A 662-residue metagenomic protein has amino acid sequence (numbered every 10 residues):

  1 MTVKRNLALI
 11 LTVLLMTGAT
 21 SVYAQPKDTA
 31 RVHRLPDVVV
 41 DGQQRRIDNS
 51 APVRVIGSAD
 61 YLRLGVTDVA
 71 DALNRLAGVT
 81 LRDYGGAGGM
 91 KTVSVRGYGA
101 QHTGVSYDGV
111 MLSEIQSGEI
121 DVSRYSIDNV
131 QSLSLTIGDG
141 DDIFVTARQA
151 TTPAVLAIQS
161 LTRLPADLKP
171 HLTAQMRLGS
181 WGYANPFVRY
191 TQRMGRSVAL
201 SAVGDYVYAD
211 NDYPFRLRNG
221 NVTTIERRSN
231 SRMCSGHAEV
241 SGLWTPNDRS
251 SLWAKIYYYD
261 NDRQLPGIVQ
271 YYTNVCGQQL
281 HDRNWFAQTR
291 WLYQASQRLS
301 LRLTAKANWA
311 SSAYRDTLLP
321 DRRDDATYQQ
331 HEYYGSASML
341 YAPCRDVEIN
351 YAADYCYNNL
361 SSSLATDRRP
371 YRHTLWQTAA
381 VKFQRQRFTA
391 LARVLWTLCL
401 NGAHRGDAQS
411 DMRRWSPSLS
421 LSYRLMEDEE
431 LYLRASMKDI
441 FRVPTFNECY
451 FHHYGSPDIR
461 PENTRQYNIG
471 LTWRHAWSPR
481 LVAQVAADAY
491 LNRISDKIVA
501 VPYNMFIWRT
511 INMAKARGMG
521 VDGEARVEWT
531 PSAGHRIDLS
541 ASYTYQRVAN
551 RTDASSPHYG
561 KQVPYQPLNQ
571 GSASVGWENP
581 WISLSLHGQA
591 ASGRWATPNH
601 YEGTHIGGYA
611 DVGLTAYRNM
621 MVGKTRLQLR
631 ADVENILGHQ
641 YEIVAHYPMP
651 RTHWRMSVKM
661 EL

Functional and structural regions predicted by a protein language model:
Q25-L62, A100: Short, acidic, small-residue-rich periplasmic hinge/interaction motif at the N-terminus of Gram-negative outer-membrane
P26, N211-R216, T224-H237, L243-L301 (+1 more regions): Flexible loop and strand-edge segments within Gram-negative outer membrane beta-barrel domains
A70-M111: Extracytoplasmic beta-strand/coil segments of soluble accessory domains associated with Gram-negative outer-membrane
I127-T173: A beta-strand signature from Gram-negative outer-membrane beta-barrel systems, especially the internal plug domain
S296, L340-N492, S574: Structural signature of Gram-negative outer-membrane beta-barrels, strongest in the C-terminal barrel of TonB-dependent
R302-Y314, L433-S436, E462-M519, E524-E528 (+1 more regions): Membrane-embedded beta-barrel scaffold of Gram-negative outer-membrane proteins
R387-A390, D488-R493, I511-P598, K624-R626 (+1 more regions): Gram-negative outer-membrane beta-barrel transporters
A590-A596, H605-G607, A616-L662: C-terminal beta-signal and adjacent terminal beta-strands/loops of Gram-negative outer-membrane beta-barrel proteins
